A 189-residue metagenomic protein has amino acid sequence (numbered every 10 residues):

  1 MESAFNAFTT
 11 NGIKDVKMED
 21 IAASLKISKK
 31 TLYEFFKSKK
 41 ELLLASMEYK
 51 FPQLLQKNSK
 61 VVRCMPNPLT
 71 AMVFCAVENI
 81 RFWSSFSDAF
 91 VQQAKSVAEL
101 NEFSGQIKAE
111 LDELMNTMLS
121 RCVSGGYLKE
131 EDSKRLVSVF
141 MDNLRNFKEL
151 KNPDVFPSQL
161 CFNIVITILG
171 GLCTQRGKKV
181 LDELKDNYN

Functional and structural regions predicted by a protein language model:
M1-F5, I21, S46-K50, L54 (+1 more regions): Generic hydrophobic, amphipathic alpha-helix propensity
S3-T10, K57-C64, V139-L150: Solvent-exposed, amphipathic alpha-helical segments
A7-E41, A45: Helix-turn-helix
K39, K50, L54, M72-N79 (+2 more regions): Hydrophobic/aromatic residues within well-ordered alpha-helical segments
A45, Q56-S85, V137-F140: Hydrophobic alpha-helical connector segments
E78-G105, T117, L181-K185: Amphipathic alpha-helical segments used for helix-helix packing
E99-G125, E130, K134-V139, R145 (+1 more regions): Amphipathic alpha-helical packing segments from all-alpha helical-bundle domains
T117-G125, P153-N189: C-terminal peripheral helix-coil segments that are non-catalytic and often amphipathic
